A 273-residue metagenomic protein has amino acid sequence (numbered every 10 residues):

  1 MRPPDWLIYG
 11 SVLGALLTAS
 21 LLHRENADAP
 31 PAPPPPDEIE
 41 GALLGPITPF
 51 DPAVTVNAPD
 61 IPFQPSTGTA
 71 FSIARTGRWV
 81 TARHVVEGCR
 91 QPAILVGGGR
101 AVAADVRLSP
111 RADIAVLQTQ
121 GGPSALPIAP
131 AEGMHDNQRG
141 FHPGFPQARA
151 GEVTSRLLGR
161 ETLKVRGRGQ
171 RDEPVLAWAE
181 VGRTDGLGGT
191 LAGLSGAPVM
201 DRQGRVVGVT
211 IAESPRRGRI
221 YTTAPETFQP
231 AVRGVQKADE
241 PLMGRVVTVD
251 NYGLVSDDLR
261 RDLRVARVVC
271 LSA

Functional and structural regions predicted by a protein language model:
D5, V54-A82, R100-A104, G196 (+2 more regions): A conserved glycine-rich beta-strand in the N-terminal activation segment of trypsin-fold
D5-L7, H23-P49, N57-A58, V206-A273: C-terminal cap/linker of serine protease catalytic domains
I8-L21: Hydrophobic membrane-insertion alpha-helices, especially the h-region of bacterial N-terminal signal peptides
P52-I61, A115-L126, E152-P241: Active-site region of chymotrypsin-like
Q64-T67, A125, D262: Short loop/turn positions that demarcate and connect the beta-strands within blades of beta-propeller repeat domains
I73-A74, R107-R111, Q170-E173, R183 (+1 more regions): Short, ordered beta-strand-loop transition motifs
T76-E152, G188-T190, A238-N251: Conserved active-site neighborhood of the chymotrypsin/trypsin-like protease fold
V80-A82, D136-P146, G193-R216, L263-V269: Active-site-proximal beta-strands of protease catalytic cores
